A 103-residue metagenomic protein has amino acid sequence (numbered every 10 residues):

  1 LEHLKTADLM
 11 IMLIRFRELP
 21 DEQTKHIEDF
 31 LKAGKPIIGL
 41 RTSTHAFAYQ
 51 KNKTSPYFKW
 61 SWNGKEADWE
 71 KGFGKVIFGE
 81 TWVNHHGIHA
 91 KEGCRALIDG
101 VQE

Functional and structural regions predicted by a protein language model:
H3-T54, S61: Short alpha-beta junction capping motif
L40-E103: An acidic, glycine-rich "communication" segment
